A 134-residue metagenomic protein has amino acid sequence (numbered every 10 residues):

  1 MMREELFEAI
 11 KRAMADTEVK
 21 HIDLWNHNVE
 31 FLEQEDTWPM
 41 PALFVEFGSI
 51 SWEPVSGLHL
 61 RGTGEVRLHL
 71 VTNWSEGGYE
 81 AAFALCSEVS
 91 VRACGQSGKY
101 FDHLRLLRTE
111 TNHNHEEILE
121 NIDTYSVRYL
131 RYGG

Functional and structural regions predicted by a protein language model:
M1-E35, F44-G134: Charged, amphipathic alpha-helical segments and their flanking helix caps
